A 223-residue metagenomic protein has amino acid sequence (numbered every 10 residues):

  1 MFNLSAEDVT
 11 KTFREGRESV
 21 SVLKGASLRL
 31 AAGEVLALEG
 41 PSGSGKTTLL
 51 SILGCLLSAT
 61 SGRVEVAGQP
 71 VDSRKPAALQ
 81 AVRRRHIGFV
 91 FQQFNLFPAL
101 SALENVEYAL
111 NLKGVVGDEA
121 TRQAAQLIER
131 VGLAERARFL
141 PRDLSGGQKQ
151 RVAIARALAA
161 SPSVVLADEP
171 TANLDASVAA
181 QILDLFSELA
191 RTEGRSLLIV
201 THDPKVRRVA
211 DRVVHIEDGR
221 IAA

Functional and structural regions predicted by a protein language model:
F2-L4, V9-V209, V213-I216: ABC family nucleotide-binding domain
